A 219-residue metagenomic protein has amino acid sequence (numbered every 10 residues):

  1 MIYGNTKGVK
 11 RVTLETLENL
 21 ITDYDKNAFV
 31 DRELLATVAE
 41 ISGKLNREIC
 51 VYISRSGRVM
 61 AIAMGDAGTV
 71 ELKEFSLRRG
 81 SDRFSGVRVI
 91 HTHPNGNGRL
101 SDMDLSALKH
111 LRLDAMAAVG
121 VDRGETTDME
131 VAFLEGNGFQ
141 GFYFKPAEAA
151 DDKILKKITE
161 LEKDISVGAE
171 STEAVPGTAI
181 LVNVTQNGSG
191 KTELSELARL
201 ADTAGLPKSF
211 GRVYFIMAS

Functional and structural regions predicted by a protein language model:
M1-S219: N-terminal accessory targeting/assembly segments
